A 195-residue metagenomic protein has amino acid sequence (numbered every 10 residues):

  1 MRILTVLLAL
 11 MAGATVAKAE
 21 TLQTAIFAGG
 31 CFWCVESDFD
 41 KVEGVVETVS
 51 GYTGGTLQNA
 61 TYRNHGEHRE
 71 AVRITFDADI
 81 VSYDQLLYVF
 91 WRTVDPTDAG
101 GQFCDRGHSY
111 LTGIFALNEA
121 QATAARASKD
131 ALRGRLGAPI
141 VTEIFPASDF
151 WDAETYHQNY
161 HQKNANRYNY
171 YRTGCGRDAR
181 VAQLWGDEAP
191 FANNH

Functional and structural regions predicted by a protein language model:
R2-A14: Bacterial N-terminal signal peptides
K18-H195: Flexible coil/turn and secondary-structure edge motifs
